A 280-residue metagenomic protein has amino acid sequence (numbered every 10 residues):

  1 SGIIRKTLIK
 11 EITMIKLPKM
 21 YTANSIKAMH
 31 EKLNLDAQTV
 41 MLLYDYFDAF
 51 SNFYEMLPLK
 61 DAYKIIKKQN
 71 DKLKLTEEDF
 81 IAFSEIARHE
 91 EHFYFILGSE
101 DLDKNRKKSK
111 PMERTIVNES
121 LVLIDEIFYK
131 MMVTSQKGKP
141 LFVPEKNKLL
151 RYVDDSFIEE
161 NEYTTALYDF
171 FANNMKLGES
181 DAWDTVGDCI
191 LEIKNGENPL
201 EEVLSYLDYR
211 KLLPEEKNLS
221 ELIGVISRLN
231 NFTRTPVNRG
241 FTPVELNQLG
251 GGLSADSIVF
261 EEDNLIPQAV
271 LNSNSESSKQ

Functional and structural regions predicted by a protein language model:
G2-Q280: Acidic/negatively charged segments and metal-coordination signatures
